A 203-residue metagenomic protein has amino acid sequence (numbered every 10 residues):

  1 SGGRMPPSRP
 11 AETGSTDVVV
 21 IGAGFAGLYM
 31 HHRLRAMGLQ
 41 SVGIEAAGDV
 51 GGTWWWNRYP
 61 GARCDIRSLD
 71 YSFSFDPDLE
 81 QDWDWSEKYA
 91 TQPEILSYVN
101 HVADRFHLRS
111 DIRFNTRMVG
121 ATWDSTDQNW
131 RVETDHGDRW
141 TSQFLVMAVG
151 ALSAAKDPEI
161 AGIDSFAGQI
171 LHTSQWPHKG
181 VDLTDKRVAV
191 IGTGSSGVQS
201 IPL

Functional and structural regions predicted by a protein language model:
S1-R4: Short, Lys/Arg-enriched N-terminal segments with co-localized hydrophobic residues within the first ~10-30 amino acids
S8-A36, Q40-D49, W140, L145-L203: Rossmann-like dinucleotide-binding core of oxidoreductases
S8-R9, G14, A36, G51 (+5 more regions): FAD-dinucleotide binding site
W55-Y98: Glycine-rich active-site loop/strand segments that organize a redox cofactor
D70, I112-R113, G168-L171: Conserved beta-strand scaffold positions in the cores of enzyme catalytic domains, especially in NTP/NDP-utilizing
S74, E133, H172: Residue-level detector of conserved, well-ordered beta-strand and adjacent loop positions that form binding/recognition
P77, V119, S125, P177-H178: Residue-level detector of flexible, active-site-proximal loop/helix-junction positions within diverse enzyme catalytic
S86-L152: Feature captures the FAD/FMN-dependent oxidoreductase FAD-binding
